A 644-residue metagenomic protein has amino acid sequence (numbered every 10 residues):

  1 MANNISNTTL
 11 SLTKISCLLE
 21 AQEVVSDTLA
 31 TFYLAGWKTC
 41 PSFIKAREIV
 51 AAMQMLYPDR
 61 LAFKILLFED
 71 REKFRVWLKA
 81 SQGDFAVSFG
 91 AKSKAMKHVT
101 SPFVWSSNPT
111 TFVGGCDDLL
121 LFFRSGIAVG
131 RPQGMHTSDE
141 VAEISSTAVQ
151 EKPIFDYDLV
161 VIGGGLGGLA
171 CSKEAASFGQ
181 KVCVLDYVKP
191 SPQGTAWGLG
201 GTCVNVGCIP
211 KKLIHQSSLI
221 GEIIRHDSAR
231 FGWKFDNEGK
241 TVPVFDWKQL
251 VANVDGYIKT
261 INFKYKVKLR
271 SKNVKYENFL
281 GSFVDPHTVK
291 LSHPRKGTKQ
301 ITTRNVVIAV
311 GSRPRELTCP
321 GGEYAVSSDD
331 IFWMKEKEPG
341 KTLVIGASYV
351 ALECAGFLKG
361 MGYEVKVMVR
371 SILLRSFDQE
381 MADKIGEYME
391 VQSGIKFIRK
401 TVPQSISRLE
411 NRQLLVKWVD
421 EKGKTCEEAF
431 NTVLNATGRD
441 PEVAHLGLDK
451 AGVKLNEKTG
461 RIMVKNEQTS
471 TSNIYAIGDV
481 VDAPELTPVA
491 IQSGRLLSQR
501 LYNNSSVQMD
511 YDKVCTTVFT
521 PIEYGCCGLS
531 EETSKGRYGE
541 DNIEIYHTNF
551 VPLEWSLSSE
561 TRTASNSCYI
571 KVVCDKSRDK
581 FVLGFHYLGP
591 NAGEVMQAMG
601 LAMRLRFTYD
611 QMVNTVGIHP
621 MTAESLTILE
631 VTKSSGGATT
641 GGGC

Functional and structural regions predicted by a protein language model:
T8-K73: Local sequence-structure signature of Cys/Sec-based thiol-disulfide redox active-site neighborhoods
S106-H136: Non-catalytic, surface beta->alpha helical segment in thiol-disulfide oxidoreductase systems
A128-L159, S177-F178: Extreme N-terminal leader/targeting segments of oxidoreductases
E140-A148, C208, I308-E364, M368 (+2 more regions): Glycine-rich dinucleotide-binding loop and its adjacent helix/turn
V149-Y157, E174-P339, V369-R375, E380-M381 (+5 more regions): Glycine-rich flavin
L159-I162, G281, V289, Q300-G311 (+6 more regions): Short hydrophobic core segments
I162-G167, C171-W197, I209, L213-L219 (+2 more regions): Flexible, glycine-rich terminal cap/loop adjacent to redox cofactors in electron-transfer oxidoreductases
E323-P339, E428-N503, E594, A598: FAD-site-proximal beta/loop scaffold in flavoenzymes
